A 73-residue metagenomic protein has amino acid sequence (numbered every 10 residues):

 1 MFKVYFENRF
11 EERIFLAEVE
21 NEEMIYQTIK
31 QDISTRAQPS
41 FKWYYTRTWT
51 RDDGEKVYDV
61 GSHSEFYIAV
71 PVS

Functional and structural regions predicted by a protein language model:
M1-E12: Short aromatic-glycine-(Arg/Gly/Cys) micro-motifs in beta-strand/loop hairpins
F2, M24, E55-K56: Hydrophobic residues embedded in beta-strands of well-ordered beta-sheets
V4, L16, F66-A69: Generic preference for hydrophobic/aromatic residues in regular secondary structure cores
E7-R9, E20, V60-E65: Secondary-structure transition/turn motif
E11-E23: A short, exposed loop/beta-hairpin motif centered on an aromatic-Gly-Thr core
I25-I29: Short amphipathic, charge-patterned alpha-helical segments
Q31-S73: Short, mixed-charge low-complexity intrinsically disordered segments
